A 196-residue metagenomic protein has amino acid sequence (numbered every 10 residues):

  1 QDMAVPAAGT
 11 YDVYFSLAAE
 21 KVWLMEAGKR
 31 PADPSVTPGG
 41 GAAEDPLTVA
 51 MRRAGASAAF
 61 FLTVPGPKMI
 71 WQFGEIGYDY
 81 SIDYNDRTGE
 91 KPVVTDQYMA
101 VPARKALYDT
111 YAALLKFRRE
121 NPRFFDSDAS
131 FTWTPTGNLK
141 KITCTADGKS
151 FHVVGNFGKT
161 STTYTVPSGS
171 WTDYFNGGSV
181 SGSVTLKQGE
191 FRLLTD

Functional and structural regions predicted by a protein language model:
Q1-V64, D126, T134-N138: Alpha-amylase-like alpha-glycosidases and glucanotransferases acting on alpha-linked glucans and related
P46-G55, L62-I70, G74-D196: Carbohydrate-interacting/catalytic domains
